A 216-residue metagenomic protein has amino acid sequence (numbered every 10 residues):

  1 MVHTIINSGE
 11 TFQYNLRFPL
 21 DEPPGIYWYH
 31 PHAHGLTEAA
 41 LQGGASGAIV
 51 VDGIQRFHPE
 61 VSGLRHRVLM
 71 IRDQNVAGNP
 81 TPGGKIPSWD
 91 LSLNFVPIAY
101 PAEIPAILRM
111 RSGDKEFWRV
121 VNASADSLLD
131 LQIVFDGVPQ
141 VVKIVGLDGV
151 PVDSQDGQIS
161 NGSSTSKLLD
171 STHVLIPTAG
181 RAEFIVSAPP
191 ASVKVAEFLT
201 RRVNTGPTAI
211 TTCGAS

Functional and structural regions predicted by a protein language model:
M1, I71, N75-S216: Histidine- and aromatic-rich segments of cupredoxin/plastocyanin-like copper-binding domains
M1-G25, G162-L175: Aromatic/His-enriched, Gly/Pro-containing loop or helix-boundary segments that lie immediately adjacent to catalytic
G9-T11, E22-I26, Q42-G44, L64 (+2 more regions): Short, solvent-exposed loop/turn segments at the edges of secondary structure
Y14-F57: Hydrophobic or amphipathic alpha-helical targeting/insertion segments
N15, A48, V68, E183-I185: Conserved hydrophobic/aromatic beta-strand scaffold that supports enzyme active sites
D21-P24, A39-A40, Q55-R56, S62 (+3 more regions): Secondary-structure boundary elements
E38-G43, P59-V61, G206-G214: Beta-sandwich strand segments
D52-V68, G78: Low-complexity, Pro/Ser/Thr- and charge-rich linker/hinge segments at domain boundaries
